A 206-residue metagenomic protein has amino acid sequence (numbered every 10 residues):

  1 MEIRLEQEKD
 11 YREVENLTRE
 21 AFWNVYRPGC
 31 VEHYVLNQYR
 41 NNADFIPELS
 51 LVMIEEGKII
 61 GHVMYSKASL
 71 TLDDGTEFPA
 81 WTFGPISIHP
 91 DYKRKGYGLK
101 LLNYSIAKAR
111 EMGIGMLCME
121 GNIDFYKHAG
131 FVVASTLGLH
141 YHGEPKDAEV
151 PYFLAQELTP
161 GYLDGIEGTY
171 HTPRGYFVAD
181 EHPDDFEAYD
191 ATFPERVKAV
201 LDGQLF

Functional and structural regions predicted by a protein language model:
E2-V14: A short beta-loop-alpha structural element at the N-terminal edge of CoA-dependent acyl/N-acetyltransferase catalytic
E15, F22-L70: Active-site rim helix/loop that mediates acceptor-substrate recognition in acyltransferases
E48, E149-F153: Short hydrophobic/aromatic beta-strand or adjacent loop that forms the aromatic wall/cage of a ligand/substrate-binding
L49, M53, G84-S87, I114 (+1 more regions): Internal, conserved structured core segments that host functional sites
G75-P90: Conserved acetyl-CoA binding element of GNAT-fold acetyltransferases
D91-Y92, G96-Y104, I114: Conserved acetyl-CoA pyrophosphate-binding loop and the N-cap/start of the following alpha-helix in GNAT-like
E111-I114, G121-A148: Conserved active-site alpha-helix within GNAT-family acetyltransferase domains
P160-F206: Acidic/histidine-enriched, glycine/proline-rich intrinsically disordered or flexible terminal extensions
